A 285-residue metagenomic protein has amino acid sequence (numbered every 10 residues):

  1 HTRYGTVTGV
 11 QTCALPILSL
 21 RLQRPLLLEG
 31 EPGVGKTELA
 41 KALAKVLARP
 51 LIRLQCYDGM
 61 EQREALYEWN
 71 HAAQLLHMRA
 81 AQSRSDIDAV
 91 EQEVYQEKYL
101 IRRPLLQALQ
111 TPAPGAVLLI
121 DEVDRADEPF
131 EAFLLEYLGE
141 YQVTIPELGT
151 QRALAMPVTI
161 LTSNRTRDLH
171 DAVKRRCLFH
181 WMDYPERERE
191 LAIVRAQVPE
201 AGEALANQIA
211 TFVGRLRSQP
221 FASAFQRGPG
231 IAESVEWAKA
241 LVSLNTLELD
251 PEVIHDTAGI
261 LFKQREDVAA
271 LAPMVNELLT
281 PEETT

Functional and structural regions predicted by a protein language model:
T2-L15: Short, small-residue-biased leader/transition segments that mark boundaries at the very start of proteins
T12-A14, L18-T285: C-terminal regulatory/interaction module of P-loop NTP-utilizing enzymes
